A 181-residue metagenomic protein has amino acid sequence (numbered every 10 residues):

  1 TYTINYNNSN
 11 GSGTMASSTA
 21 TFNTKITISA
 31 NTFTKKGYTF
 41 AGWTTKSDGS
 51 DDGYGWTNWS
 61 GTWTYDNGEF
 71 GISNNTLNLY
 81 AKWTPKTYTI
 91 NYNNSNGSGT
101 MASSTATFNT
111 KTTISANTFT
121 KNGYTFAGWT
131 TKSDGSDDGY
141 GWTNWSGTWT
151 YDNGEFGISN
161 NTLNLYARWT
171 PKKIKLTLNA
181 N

Functional and structural regions predicted by a protein language model:
T1-N181: Secondary-structure capping and domain/repeat boundary segments
